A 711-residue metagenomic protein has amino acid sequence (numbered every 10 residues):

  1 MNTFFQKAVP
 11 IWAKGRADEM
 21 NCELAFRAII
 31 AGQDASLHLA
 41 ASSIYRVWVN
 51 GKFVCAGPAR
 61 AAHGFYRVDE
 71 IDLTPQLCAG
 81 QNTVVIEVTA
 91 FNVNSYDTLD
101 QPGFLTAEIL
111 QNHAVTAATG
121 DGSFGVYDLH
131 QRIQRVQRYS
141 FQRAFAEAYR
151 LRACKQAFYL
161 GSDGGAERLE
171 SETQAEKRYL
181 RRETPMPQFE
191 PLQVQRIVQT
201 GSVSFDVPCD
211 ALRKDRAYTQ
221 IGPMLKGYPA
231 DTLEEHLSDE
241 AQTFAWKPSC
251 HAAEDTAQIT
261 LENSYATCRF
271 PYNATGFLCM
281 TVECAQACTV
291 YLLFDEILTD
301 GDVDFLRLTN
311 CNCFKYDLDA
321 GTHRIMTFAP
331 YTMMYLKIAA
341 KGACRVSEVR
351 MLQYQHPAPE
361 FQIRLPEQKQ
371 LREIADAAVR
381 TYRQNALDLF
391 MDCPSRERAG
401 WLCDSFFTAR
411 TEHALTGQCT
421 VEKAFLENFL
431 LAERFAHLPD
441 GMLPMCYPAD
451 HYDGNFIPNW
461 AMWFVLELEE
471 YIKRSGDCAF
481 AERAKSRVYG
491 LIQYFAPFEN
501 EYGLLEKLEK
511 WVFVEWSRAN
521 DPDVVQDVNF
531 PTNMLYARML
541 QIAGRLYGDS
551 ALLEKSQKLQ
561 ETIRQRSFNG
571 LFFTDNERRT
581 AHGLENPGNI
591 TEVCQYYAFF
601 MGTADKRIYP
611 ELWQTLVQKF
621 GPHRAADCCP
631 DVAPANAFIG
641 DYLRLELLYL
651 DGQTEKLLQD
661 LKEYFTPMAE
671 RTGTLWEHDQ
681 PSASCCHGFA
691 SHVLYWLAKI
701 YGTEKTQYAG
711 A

Functional and structural regions predicted by a protein language model:
M1-S395, D404, T420-K423, A436-P439 (+6 more regions): Extracellular/oxidizing-compartment recognition motifs
G400-A711: Active-site core of glycosidic bond-cleaving carbohydrate-active enzymes
